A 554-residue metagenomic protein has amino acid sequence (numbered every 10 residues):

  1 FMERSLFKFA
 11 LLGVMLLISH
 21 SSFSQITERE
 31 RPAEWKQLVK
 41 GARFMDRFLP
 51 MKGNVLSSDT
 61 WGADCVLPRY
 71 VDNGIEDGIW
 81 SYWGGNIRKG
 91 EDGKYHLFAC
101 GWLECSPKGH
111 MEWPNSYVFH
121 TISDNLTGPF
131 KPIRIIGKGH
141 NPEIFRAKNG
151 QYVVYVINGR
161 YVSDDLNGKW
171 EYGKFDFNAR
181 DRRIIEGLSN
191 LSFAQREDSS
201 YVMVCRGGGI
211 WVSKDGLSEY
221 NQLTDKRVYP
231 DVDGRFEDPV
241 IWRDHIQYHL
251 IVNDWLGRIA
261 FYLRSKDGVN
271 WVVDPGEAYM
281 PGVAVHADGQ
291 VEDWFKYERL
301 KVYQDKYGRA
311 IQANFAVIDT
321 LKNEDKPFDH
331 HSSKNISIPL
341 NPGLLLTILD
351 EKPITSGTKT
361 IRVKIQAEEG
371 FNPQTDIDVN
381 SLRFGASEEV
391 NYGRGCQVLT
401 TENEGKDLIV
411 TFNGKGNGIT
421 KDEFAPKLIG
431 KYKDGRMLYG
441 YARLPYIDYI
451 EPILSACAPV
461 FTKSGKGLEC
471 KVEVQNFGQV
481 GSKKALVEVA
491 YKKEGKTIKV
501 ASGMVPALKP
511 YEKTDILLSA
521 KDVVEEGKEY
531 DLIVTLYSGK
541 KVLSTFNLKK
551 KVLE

Functional and structural regions predicted by a protein language model:
F1-I26: Bacterial Sec-dependent N-terminal signal peptides
M2, Q25-T347: Carbohydrate-active catalytic/glycan-binding domains of CAZyme proteins, especially the secreted or lumenal ectodomains
G343-K364, E451-P459: Boundary/junction segments of secreted and surface-exposed precursor proteins
T400-K406, V505-T514, L553: Short proline/glycine- and polar residue-rich coil/turn motifs
K415-T420, K521-E526: Short, surface-exposed loop/turn segments at beta-strand-coil junctions that are enriched for proline with nearby
V474-Q479: Asparagine-centered strand-capping/turn motif at beta-strand->loop junctions
K496-E525: Intrinsically disordered, low-complexity Pro/Gly/Ser/Thr-rich segments with frequent PxxP/GP/PP motifs and embedded
D522-E554: Terminal connector regions
